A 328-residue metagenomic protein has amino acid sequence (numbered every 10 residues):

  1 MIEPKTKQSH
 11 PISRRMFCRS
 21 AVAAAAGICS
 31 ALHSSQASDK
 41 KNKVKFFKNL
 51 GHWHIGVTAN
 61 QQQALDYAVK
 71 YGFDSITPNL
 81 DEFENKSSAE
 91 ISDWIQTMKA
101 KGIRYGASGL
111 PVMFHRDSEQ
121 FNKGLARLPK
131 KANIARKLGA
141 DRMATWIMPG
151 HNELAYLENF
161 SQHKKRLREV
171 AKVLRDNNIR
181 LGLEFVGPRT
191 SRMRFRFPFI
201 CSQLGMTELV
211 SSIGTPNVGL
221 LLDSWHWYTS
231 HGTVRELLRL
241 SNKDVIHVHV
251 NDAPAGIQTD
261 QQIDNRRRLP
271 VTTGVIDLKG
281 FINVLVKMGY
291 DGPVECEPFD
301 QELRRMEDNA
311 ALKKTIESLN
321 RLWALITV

Functional and structural regions predicted by a protein language model:
I2-F47, H54, T58-V69, M193 (+2 more regions): Histidine-acidic metal/acid-base catalytic patches
M16, A21-S30, K40-N42, Q62 (+5 more regions): Active-site acidic/histidine proton-transfer and metal-coordination neighborhood in alpha/beta enzyme cores
F46-F47, T77, I103, F114 (+6 more regions): Generic signal for short, ordered secondary-structure residues within or immediately flanking folded domains
F46-H52, I76-P78, Y105-L110, M143-T145 (+4 more regions): Hydrophobic faces of well-ordered beta-strands that scaffold small-molecule active sites in alpha/beta enzyme cores
I55-N60, N79-E90, M113-N122, G150-L154 (+4 more regions): Acidic-and-aromatic substrate-binding clefts and catalytic sites of carbohydrate-active enzymes
Q63-D81: Catalytic domains of carbohydrate-active enzymes, especially glycoside hydrolases
S88-A100, P129-K137, K164-V173, T233-K243 (+1 more regions): Short amphipathic alpha-helices and their capping/turn segments at secondary-structure boundaries
W94, M98-S118: Mid-chain, structured segments of secreted extracytoplasmic proteins
